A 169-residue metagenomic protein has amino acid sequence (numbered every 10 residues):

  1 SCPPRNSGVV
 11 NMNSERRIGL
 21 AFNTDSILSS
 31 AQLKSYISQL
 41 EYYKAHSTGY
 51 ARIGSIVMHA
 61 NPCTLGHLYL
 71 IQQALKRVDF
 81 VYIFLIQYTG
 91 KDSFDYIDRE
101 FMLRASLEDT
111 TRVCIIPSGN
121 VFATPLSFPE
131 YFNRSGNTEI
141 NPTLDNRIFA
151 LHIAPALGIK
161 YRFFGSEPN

Functional and structural regions predicted by a protein language model:
C2-N169: Nucleotidyltransferase catalytic core that binds NTPs
